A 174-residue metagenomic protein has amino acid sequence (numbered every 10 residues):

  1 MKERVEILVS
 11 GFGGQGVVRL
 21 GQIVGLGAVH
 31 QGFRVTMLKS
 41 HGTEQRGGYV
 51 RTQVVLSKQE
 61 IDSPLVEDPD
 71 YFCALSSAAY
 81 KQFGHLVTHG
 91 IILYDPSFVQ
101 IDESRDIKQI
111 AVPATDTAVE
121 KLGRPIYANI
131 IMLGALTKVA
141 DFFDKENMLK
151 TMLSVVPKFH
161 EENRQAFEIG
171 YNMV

Functional and structural regions predicted by a protein language model:
M1-V174: Active-site cofactor/cluster-binding pocket
